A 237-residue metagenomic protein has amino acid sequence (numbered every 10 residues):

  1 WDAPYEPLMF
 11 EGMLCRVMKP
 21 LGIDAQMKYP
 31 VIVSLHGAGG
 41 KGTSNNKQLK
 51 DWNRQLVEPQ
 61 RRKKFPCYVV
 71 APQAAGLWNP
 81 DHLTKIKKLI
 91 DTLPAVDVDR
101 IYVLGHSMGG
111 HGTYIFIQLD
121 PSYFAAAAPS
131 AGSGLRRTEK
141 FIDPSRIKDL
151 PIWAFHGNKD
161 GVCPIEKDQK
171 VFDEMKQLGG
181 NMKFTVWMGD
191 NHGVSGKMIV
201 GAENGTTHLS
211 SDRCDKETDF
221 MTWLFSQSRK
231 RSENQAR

Functional and structural regions predicted by a protein language model:
W1-V31, H111, F116, F172-D173 (+1 more regions): A domain-start/cap signature at the N-terminus of enzymes
G22-M27, A75-M108, Q118-P121: Gly/Ser-rich "nucleophile elbow"/oxyanion-hole loop immediately N-terminal to the catalytic nucleophile in hydrolases
V31, L35-I86: Active-site machinery of serine-nucleophile hydrolases
V33-G37, A131, H156: The conserved beta1-alpha1 loop
F65-C67, R146-I152: Short, proline-enriched alpha-helix->beta-strand connector loops that line the catalytic pocket of alpha/beta-hydrolase
Q73, L104, S130-A131, F155 (+1 more regions): Alpha/beta-hydrolase-fold catalytic nucleophile elbow
L93, D99-R146: Primarily recognizes the serine-hydrolase "nucleophile elbow" in alpha/beta-hydrolase and SGNH/GDSL folds
F155, G161, E166-R237: C-terminal catalytic histidine-bearing segment of alpha/beta-hydrolase fold enzymes
